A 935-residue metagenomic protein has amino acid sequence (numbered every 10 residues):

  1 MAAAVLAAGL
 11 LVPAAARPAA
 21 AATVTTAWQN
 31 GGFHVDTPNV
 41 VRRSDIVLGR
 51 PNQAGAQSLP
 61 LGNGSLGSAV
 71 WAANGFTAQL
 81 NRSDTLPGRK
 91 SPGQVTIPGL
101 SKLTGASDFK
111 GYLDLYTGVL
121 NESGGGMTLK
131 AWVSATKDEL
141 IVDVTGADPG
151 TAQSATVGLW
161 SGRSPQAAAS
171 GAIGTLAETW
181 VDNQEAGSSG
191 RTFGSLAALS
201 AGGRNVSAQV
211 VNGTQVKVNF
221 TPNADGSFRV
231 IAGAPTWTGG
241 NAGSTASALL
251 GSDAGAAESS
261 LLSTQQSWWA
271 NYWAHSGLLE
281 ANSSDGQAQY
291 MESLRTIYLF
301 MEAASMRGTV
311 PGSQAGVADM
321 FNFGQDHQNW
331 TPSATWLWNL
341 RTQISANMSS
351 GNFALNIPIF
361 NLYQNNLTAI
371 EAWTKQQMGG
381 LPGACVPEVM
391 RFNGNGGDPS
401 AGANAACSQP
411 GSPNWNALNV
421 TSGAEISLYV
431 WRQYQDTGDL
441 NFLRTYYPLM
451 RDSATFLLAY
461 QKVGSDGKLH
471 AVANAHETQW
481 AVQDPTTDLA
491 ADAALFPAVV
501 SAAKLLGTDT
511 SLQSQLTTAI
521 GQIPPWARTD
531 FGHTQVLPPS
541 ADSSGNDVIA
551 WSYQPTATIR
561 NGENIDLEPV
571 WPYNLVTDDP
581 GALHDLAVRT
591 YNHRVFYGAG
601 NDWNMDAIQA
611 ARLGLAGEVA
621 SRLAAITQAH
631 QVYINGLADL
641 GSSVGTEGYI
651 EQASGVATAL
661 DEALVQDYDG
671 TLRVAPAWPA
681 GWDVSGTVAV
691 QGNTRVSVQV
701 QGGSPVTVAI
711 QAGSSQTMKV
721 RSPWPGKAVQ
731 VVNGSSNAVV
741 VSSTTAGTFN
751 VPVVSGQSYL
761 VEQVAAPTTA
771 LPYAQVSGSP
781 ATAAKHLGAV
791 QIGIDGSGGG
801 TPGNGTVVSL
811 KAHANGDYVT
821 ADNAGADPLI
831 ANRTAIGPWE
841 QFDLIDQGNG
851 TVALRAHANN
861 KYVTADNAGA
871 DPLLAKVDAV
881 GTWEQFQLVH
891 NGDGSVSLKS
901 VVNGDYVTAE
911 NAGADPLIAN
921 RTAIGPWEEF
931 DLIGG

Functional and structural regions predicted by a protein language model:
A2-A3, A8-G9, A14, G799-G935: Lectin-like carbohydrate-binding module/patch detector with strong preference for beta-trefoil
P18, A22-G55, L61, S65-S333 (+3 more regions): Acidic/polar, glycine-enriched structural segments that form the non-catalytic walls/loops of the carbohydrate-binding
N81, R89-I97, E647-S697, Q701: Catalytic cores of secreted or luminal carbohydrate-active enzymes
T96-I97, V720-S736: Solvent-exposed beta-hairpin/edge-strand motifs
A135-V144, N693-K719: Carbohydrate-binding surface patches
T151-G162, A709-P725: Surface-exposed beta-strand/loop patches in extracellular or lumenal glycoproteins
T238, Q314-A334, C385-L443, D452 (+1 more regions): The feature captures the catalytic groove of carbohydrate-active enzymes
W336-Q343, M348-A372, G380-A384, N414-D436 (+4 more regions): Active-site core of glycosidic bond-cleaving carbohydrate-active enzymes
